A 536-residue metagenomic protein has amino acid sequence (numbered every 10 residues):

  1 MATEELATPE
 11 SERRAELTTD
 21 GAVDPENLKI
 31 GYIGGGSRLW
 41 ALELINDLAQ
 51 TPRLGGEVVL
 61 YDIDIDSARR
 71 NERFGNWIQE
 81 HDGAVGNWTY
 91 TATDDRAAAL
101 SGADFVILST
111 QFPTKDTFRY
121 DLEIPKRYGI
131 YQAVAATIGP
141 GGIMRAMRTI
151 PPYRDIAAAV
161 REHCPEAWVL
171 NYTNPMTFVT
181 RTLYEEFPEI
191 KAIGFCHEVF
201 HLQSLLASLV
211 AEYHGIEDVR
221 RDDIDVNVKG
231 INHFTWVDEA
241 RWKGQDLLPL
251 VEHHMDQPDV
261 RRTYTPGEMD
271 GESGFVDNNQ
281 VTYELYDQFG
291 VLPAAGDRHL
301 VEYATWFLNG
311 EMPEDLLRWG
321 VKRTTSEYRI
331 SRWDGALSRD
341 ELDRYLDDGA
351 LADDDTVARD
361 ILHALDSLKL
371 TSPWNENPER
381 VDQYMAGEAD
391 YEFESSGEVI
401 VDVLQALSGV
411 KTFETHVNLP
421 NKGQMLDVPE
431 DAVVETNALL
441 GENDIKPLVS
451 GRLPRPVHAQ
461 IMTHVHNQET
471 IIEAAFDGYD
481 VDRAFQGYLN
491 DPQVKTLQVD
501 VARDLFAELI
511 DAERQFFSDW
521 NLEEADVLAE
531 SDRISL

Functional and structural regions predicted by a protein language model:
A2-P25, G55: A short, basic/flexible loop-to-alpha-helix module at the beginning of a structural domain
D24, I30-V58: N-terminal Rossmann-like dinucleotide-binding module
Q50-V85: Glycine-rich phosphate-binding loop and adjoining beta1-alpha1-beta2 segment of Rossmann-like nucleotide-binding folds
T89-S101: Short acidic low-complexity segments
L100, D104-S109: N-terminal Rossmann-like NAD(P) cofactor-binding module of classical short-chain dehydrogenase/reductase
F112, D116-F187: Rossmann-fold NAD(P)-binding glycine/threonine-rich loop
Y172-K243: Rossmann-fold dinucleotide-binding core
H214-L536: Long, compositionally biased stretches enriched for glycine and/or charged residues
